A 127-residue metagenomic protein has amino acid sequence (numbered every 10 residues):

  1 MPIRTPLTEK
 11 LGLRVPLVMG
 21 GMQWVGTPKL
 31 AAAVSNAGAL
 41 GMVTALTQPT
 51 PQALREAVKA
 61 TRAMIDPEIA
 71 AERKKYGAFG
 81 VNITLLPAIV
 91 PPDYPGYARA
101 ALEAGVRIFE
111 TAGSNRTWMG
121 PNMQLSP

Functional and structural regions predicted by a protein language model:
M1-P127: Active-site entrance/lid segments in N-terminal catalytic domains of soluble metabolic enzymes
